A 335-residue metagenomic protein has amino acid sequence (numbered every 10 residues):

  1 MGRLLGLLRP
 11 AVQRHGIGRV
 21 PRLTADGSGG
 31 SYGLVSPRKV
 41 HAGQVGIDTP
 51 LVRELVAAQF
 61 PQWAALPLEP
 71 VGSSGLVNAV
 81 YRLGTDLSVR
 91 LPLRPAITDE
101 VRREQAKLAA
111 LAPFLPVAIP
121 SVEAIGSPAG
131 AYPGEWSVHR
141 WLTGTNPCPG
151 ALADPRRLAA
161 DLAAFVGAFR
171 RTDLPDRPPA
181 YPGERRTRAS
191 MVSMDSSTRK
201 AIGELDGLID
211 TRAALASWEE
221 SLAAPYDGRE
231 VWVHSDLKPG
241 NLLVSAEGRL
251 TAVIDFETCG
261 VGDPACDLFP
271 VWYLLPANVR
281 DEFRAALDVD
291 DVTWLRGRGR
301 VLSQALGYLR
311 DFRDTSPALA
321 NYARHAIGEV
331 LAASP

Functional and structural regions predicted by a protein language model:
M1-R14: Extreme N-terminal basic, low-complexity initiation segments that serve as generic localization/processing leaders
A11, T24-A25: Ala/Thr-enriched low-complexity intrinsically disordered regions
G30, P37-Q44, T98, R199-E204 (+2 more regions): ATP/Mg2+ or Mg2+-diphosphate-binding catalytic cores that bind nucleotide phosphates or diphosphates via glycine-rich
Y32-Q62: Juxta-kinase regulatory segment immediately upstream of eukaryotic protein kinase catalytic domains
H41, A65-S193, G203-E204, I209 (+2 more regions): ATP-binding pocket architecture of kinase catalytic cores
A96-D99, E230-V233, K238-G299: Active-site Asp-x-Gly
Y181-Y226, A286, V292, R296 (+1 more regions): Helical cap/lid subdomains and adjacent loops of hydrolase enzymes that gate the active-site channel and determine
R298-G307: Hydrophobic alpha-helical segments that form the core of small-molecule binding pockets and/or dimer interfaces
